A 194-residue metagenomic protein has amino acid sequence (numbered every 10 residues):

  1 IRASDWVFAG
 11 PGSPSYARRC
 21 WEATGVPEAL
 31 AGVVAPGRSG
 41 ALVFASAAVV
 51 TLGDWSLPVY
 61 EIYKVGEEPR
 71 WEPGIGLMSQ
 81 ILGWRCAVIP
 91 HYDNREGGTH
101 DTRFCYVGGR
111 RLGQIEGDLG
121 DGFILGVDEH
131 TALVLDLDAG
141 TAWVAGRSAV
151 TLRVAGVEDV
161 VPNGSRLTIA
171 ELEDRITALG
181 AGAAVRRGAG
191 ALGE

Functional and structural regions predicted by a protein language model:
I1: Active-site acidic/histidine clusters and adjacent loop/turn architecture that either coordinate catalytic ions
S4: An anion/phosphate-binding loop that grips the pyrophosphate of nucleotide cofactors and donors
F8-G10, F44-A45, I89, V127-D128: Short beta-strand segments
G10-P11, V34-S56: Catalytic nucleophile loop
P11-P14, D136: An anion-binding catalytic pocket shared by soluble metabolic enzymes
P14-G25, T99: Glycine/threonine-rich flexible loop motifs
W21-G37: A short, gly/pro- and small-residue-rich
S56-P58, I62-E194: C-terminal and late-domain segments of enzyme folds
